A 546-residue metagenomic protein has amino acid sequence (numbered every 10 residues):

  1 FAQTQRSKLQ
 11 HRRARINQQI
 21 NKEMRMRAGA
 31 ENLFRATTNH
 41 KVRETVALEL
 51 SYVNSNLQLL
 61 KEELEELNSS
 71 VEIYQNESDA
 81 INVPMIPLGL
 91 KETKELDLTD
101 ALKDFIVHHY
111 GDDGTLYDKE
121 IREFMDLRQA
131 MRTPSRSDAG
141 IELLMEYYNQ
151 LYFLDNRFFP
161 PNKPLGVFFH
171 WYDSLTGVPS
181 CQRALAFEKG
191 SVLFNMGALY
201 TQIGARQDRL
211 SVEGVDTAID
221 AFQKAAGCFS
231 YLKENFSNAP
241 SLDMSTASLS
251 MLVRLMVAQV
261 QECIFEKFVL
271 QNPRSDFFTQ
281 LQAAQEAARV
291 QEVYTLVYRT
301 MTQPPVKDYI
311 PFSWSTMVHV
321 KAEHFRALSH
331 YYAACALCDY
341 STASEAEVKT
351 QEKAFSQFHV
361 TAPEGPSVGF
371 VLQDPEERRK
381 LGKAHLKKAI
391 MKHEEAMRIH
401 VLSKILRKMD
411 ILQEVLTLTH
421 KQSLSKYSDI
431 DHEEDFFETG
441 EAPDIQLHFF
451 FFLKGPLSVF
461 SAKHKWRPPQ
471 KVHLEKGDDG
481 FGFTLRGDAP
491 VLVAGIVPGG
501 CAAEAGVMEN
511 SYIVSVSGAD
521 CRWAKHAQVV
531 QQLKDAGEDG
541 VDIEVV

Functional and structural regions predicted by a protein language model:
F1-R15, G29-A186, L210, Q271-Q282 (+2 more regions): Eukaryotic intrinsically disordered, low-complexity segments enriched for acidic and Ser/Thr/Pro residues that serve as
I16, E23-L33, V53, L60 (+8 more regions): Non-transmembrane amphipathic alpha-helical segments
R157-S174, T217-F236, E286-P304: Helix-turn-helix repeat elements of alpha-solenoid scaffolds
P179-L185, S230-S248, T302, Y309-I310: Flexible helix-coil transition and linker loops at the boundaries of alpha-helical arrays
E188, N195, Q202, L249 (+5 more regions): "A position-specific structural signal for the A-helix of alpha-solenoid helical repeats
S241-A284, V293-P304, D308-Y309, Y332: Membrane translocator/pore-forming domains, dominated by Gram-negative outer-membrane beta-barrels
S461-D479, V529-V546: PDZ-domain C-terminal substructure recognizer with occasional recognition of PDZ-binding tails
K476-G480, T484-V514, A519-W523: PDZ/PDZ-like domain segments forming the peptide/carboxylate-binding groove, activating on the N-terminal beta-strands
